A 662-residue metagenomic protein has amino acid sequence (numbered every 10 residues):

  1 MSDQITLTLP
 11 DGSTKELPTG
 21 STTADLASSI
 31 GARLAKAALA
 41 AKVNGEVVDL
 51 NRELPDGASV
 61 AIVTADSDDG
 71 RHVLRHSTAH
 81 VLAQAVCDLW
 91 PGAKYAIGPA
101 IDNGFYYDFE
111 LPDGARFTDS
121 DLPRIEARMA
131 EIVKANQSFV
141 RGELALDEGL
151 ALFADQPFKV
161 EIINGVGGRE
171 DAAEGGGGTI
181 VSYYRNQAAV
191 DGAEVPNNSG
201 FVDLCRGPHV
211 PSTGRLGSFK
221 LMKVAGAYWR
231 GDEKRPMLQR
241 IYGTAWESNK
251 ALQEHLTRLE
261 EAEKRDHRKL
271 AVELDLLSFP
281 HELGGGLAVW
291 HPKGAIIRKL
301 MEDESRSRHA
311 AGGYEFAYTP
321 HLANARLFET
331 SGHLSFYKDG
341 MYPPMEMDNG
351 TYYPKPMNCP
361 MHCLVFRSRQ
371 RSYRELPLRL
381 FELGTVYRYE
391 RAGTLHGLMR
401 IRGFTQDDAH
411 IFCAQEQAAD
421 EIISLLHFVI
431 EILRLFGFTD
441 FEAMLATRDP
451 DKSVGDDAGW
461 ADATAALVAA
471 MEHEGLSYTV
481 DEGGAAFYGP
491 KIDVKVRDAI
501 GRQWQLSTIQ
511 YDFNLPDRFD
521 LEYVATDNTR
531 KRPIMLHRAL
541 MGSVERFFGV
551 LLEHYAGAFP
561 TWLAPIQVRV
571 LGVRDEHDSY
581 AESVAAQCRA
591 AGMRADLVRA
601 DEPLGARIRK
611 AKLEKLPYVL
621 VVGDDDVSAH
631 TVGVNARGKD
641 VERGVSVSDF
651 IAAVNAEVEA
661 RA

Functional and structural regions predicted by a protein language model:
M1-K94, D102-G104, D108-A662: NTP/phosphate- and nucleic-acid-binding module
